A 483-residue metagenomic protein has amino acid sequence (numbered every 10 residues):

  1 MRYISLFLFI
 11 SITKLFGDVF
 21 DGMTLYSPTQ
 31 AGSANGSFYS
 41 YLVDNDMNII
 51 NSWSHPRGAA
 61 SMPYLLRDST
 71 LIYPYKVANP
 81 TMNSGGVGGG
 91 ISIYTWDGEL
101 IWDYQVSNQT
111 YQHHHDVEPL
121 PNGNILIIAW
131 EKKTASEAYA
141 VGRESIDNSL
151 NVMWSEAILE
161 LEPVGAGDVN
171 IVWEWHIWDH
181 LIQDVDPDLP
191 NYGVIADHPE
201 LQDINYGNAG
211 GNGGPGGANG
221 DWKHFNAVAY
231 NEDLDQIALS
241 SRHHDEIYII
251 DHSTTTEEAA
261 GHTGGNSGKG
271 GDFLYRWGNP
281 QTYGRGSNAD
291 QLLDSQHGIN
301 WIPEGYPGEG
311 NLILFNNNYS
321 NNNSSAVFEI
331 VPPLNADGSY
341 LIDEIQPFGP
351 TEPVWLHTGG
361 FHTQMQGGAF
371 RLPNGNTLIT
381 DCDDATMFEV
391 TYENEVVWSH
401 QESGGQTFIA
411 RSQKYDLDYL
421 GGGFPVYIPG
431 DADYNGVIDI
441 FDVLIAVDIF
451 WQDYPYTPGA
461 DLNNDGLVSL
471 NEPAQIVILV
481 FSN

Functional and structural regions predicted by a protein language model:
M1-R2, S469: Extracellular interaction modules
Y3-T13: Sec-dependent N-terminal signal peptides
F16-V426: Histidine-/acidic-rich catalytic cores in large beta-rich domains
W277, D431-A432, A460-L462: Short clusters of hydrophobic/aromatic residues that line enzyme substrate/ligand-binding pockets
E309, T457-G459: Short secondary-structure junction motifs
A432-P455, N464-N483: Alpha-helical segments with a strong preference for the paired helices of cellulosomal dockerin domains
